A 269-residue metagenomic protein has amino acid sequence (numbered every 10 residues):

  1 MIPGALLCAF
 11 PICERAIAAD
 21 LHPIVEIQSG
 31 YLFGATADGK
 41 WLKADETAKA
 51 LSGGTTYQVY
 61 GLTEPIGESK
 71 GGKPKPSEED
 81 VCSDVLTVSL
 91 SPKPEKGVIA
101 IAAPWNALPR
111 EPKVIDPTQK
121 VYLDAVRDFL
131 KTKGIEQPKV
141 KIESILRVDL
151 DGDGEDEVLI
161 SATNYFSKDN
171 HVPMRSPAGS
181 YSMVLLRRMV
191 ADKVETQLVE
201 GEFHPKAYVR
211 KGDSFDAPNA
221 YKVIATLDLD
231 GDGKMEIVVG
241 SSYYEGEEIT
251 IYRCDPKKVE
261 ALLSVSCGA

Functional and structural regions predicted by a protein language model:
I2-E14: Bacterial N-terminal signal peptides
A19-A269: Beta-propeller-forming repeat regions
